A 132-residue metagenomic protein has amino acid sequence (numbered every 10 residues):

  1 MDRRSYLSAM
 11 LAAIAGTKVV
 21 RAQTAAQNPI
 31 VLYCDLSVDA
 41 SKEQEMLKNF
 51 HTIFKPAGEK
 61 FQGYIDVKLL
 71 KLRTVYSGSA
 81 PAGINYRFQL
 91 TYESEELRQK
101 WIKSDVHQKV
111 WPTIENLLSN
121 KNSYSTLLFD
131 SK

Functional and structural regions predicted by a protein language model:
M1, K18-Y33, E45: C-terminal segment of N-terminal export signals and the immediately downstream linker at the start of the mature
D2-I14, P56-D66, T91-L127: An amphipathic, aromatic/His-enriched active-site/gating alpha helix that lines ligand/cofactor pockets
P29-S37, L69-S104: Short, well-ordered beta-strand segments in beta-rich or mixed alpha/beta enzyme and ligand-binding folds
D39-K42, F61: Short acidic-aromatic low-complexity motifs
K42-L47, L97-K100: Short, conserved charged micro-motifs
L47-V75, P81-I84: N-terminal, post-signal-peptide region of Sec/Tat-exported proteins
K71-R73, L127-S131: A general secondary-structure junction signal
S77-A82, E115, D130-K132: A general structural signal for short secondary-structure boundary/capping elements
